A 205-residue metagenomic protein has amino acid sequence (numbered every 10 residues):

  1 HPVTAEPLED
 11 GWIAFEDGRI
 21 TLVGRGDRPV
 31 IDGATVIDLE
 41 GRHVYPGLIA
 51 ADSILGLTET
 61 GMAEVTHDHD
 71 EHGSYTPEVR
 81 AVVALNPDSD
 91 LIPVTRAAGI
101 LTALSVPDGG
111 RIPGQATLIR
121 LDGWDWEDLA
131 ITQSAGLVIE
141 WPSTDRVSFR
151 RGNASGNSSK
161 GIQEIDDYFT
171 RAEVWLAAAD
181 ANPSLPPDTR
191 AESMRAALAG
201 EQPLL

Functional and structural regions predicted by a protein language model:
H1-T4, D17, G24, D52-S53 (+6 more regions): Sec/Tat-exported extracytoplasmic proteins
P2-V3, D10, R80, D90 (+1 more regions): A structural connector/turn signal
V3-T4, E78-V82, R151-S155: Second-shell loop/turn segments in exported
T4-Y45: Histidine-rich, glycine-flanked metal-binding segment
E6-L8, H72, A84-D88, S158 (+1 more regions): Solvent-exposed, acidic/flexible segments
I13, V79-V83, P183: Short, flexible loop segments at the rims of nucleotide/cofactor-binding pockets, characterized by
L39-V106: Metal-associated gating/positioning segment near the N- to mid-region
L91, R96-L205: Polyanionic/metal-chelating signatures
